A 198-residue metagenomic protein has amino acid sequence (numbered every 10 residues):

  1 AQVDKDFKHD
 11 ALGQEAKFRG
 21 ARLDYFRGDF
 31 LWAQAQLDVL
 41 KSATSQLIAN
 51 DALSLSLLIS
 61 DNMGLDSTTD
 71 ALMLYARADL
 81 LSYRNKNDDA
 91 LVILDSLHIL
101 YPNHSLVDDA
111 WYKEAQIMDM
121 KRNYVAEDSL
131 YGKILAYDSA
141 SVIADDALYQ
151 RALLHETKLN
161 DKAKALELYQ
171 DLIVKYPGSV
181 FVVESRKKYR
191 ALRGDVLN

Functional and structural regions predicted by a protein language model:
A1-N198: Acidic, polar-rich low-complexity tracts and alpha-helical solenoid repeat scaffolds
